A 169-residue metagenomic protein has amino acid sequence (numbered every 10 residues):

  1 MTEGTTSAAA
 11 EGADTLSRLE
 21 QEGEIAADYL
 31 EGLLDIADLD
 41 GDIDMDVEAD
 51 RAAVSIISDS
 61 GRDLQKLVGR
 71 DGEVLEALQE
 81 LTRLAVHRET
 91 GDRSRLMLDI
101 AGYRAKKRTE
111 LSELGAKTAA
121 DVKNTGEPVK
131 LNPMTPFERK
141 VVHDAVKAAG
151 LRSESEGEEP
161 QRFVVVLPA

Functional and structural regions predicted by a protein language model:
M1-A169: RNA-contacting regions in translation and RNA-metabolism proteins, encompassing KH/S1 modules where present
